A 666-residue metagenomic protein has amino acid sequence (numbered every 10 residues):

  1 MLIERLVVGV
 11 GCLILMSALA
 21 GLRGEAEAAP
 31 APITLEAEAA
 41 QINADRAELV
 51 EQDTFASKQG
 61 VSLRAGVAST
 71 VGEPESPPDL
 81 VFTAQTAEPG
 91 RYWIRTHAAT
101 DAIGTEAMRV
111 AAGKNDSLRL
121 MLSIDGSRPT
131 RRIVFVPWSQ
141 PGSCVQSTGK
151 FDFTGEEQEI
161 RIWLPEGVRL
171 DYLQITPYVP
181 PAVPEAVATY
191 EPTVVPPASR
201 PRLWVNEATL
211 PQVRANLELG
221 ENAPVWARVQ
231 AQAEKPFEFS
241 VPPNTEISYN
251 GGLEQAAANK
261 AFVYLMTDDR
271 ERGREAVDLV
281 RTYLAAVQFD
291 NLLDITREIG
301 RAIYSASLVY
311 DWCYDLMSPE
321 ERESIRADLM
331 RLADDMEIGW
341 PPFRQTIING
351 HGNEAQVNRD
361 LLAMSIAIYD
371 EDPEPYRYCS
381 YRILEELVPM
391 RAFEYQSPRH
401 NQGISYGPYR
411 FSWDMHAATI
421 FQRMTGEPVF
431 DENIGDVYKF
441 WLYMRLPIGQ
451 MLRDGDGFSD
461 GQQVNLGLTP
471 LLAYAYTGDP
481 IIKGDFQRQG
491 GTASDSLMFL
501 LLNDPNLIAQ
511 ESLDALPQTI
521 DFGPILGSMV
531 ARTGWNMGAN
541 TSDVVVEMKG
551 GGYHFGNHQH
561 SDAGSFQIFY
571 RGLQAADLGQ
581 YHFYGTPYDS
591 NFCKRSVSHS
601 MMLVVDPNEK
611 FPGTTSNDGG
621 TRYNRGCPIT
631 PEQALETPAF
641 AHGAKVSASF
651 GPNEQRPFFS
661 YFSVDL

Functional and structural regions predicted by a protein language model:
M1-E4: N-terminal secretory signal peptides that target proteins for export/translocation
V7-G21: Bacterial N-terminal signal peptides
A20, G24-A28: Boundary at the C-terminal end of the N-terminal hydrophobic targeting segment
A29-V194: Extracytoplasmic
I103, R297, Q356, Y409 (+6 more regions): Short, solvent-exposed loop/turn segments at the edges of secondary structure
R200-A208, R214-L217, N222-R445: Aromatic-lined, polymer-binding surfaces characteristic of secreted/periplasmic polysaccharide-degrading enzymes
V429-A493: C-terminal, helix-dominated tail/subdomain
T492-L666: Catalytic and substrate-binding regions of extracellular carbohydrate-active enzymes, especially polysaccharide lyases
